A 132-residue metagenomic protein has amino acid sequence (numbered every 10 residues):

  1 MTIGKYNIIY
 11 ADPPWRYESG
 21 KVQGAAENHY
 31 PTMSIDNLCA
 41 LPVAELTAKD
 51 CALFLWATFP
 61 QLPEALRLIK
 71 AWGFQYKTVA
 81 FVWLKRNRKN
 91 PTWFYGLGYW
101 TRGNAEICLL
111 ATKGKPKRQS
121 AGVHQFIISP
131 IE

Functional and structural regions predicted by a protein language model:
M1-E132: Class I S-adenosyl-L-methionine-dependent methyltransferase catalytic core
